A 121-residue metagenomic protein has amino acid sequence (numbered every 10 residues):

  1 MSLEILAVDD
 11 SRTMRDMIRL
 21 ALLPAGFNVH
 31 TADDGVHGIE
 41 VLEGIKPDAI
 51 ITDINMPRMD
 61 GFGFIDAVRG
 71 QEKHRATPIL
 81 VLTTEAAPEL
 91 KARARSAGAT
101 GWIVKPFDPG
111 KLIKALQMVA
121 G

Functional and structural regions predicted by a protein language model:
S2-T13, I18-L22, I50: Conserved acidic segment of CheY-like receiver
G26-D33, V41: Short hydrophobic/Thr-rich beta-strand motif most characteristic of the beta2 strand and flanking loop of CheY-like
I45-I51: Active-site beta3 strand of CheY-like receiver
D53, T83: Active-site residues of response regulator receiver
M56-M59: Receiver (REC) domain active-site loop signature in two-component systems and cognate sites in sensor histidine kinases
E89, F107-L116: C-terminal output helix
T100: Short, glycine/charged-rich "phosphate-handling" switch motifs in NTP-dependent and phosphotransfer domains
